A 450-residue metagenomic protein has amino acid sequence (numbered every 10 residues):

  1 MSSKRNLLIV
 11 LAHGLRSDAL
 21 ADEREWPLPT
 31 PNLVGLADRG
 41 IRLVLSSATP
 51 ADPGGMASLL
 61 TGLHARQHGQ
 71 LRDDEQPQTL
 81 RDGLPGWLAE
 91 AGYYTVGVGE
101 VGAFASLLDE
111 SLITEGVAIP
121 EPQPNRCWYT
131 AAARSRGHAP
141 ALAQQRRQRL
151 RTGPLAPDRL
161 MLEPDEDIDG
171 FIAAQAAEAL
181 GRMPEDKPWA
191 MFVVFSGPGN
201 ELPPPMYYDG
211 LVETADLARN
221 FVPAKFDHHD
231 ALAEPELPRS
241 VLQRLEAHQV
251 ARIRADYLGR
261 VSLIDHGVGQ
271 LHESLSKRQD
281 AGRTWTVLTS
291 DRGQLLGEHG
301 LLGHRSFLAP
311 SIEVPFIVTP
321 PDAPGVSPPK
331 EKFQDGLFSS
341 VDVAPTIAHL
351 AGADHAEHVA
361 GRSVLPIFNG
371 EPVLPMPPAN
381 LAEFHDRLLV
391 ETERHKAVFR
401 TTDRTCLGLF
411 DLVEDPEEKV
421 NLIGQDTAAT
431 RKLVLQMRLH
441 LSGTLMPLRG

Functional and structural regions predicted by a protein language model:
M1-R42, A48-A51, A89, M206 (+1 more regions): Active-site-proximal N-terminal segment of extracellular/periplasmic enzymes that hydrolyze or transfer
S2-L7, L107-Y129, D167-K225, S276-W285: Active-site regions of oxyanion-processing enzymes, predominantly non-cytosolic
S3, E25-P29, S47-A51, D73-R81 (+5 more regions): A short beta-strand-to-alpha-helix junction
L7-L15, A190-V193, V212, F316-I317 (+3 more regions): A short aromatic-rich beta-strand->coil structural motif
L28, E201-P204, E273-P329, S339: Histidine-centered active-site microenvironments of extracellular/periplasmic hydrolases and transferases
T30-P31, L107, D158-M161, D165-A173 (+4 more regions): Polar, surface-exposed loop/tail segments that function as active-site lids or cofactor/substrate-recognition elements
M56-L162: Catalytic-site neighborhoods of secreted/periplasmic enzymes that process anionic sulfate/phosphate groups
R292-E298, P324, V341-A344, H349-L412 (+2 more regions): C-terminal cap/loop subdomain of S1 sulfatases and analogous C-terminal strand-loop tails that border
